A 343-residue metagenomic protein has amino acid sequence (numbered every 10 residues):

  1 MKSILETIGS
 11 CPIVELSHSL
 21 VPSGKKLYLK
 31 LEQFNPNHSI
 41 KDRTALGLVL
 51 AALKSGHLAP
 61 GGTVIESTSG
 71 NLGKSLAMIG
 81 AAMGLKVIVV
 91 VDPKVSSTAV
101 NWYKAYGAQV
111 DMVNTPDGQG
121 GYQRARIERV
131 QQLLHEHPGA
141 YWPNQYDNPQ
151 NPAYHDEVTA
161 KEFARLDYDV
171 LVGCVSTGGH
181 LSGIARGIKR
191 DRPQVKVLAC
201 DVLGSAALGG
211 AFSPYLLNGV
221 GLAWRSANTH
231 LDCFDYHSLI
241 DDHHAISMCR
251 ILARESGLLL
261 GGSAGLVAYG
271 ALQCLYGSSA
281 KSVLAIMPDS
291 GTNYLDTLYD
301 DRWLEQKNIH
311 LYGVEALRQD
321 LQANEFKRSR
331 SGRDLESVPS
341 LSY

Functional and structural regions predicted by a protein language model:
M1-Y343: PLP-dependent amino-acid enzyme catalytic core
